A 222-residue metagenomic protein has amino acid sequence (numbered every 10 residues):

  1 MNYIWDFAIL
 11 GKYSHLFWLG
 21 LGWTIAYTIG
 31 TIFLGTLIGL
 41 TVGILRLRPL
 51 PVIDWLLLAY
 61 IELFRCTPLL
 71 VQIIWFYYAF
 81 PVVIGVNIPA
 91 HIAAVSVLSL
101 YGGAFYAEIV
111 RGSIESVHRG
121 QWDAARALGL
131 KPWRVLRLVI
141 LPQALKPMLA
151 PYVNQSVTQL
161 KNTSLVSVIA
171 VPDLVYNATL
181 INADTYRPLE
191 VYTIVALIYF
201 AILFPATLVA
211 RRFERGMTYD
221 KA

Functional and structural regions predicted by a protein language model:
M1-A222: Transmembrane alpha-helices and adjacent helix-loop boundaries
